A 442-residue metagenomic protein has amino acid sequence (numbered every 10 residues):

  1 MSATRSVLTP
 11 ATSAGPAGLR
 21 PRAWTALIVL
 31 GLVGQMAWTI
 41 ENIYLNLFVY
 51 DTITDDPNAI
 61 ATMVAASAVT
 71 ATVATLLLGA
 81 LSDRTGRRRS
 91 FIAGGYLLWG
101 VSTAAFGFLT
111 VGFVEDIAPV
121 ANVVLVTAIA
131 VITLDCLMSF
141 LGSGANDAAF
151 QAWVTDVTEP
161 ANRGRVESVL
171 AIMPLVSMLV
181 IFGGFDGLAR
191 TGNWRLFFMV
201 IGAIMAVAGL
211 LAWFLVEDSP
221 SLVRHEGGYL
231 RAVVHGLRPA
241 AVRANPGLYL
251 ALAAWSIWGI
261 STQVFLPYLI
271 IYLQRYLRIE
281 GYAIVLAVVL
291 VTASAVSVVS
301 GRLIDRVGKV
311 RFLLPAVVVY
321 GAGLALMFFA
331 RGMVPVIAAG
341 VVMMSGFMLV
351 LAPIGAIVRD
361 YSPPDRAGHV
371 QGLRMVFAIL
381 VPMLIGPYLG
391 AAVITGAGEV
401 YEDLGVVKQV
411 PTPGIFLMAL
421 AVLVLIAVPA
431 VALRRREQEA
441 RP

Functional and structural regions predicted by a protein language model:
S2-P21, S219-A253: Juxtamembrane intracellular "pre-TM" segments in multi-pass secondary transporters
P10-A68, Y249-A254, W258-R278, A283: Helix-loop boundary and gating motifs at the non-cytosolic
L32, S102, L109, D116-A145 (+2 more regions): Hydrophobic core of transmembrane alpha-helices in multi-pass small-molecule transporters, especially MFS/SLC-type
T72, G164-A189, F377-P387: Glycine-rich segments within core transmembrane alpha-helices of 12-TM secondary carriers
V73-R87, V296-K309, I394: Helix-to-loop junctions at the C-terminal end of transmembrane segments in multipass secondary transporters
R88, V120-V123, G187-A203, A392-V422: A membrane-interface helix-boundary motif in multi-pass transporters
S90-A105, R311-L326: Structural signature of the two symmetry-related core transmembrane helices
G107-V111, V207-V216, T412-P442: Multi-pass alpha-helical transporter architecture, strongest for 12-TM Major Facilitator/SLC carriers used
